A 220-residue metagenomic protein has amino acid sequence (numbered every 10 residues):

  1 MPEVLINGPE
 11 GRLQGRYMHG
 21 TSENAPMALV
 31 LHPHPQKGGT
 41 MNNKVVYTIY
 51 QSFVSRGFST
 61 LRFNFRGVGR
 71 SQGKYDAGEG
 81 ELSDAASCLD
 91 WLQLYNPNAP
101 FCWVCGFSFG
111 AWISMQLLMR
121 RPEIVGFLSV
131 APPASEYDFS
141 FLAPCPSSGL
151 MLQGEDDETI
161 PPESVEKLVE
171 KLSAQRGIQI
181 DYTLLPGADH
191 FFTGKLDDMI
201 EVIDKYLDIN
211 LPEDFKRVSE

Functional and structural regions predicted by a protein language model:
M1-E23: N-terminal cap/lid segment of alpha/beta-hydrolase-fold proteins
T21-R62: Short, surface-exposed "cap/lid" segments of acyl-processing enzymes
Y75-N96: Alpha/beta-hydrolase active-site loop
N96-F107: Alpha/beta-hydrolase fold nucleophile elbow
G106-S114: Gly/Ala-rich beta-loop-alpha elbow adjacent to hydrolase catalytic centers
C145, L150-Q153, D157: Short beta-strand/loop motif that positions the catalytic acidic residue of the alpha/beta-hydrolase fold
D156-I160, H190-F191: Acidic catalytic loop of the alpha/beta-hydrolase fold
P161-K171: Short alpha-helix in the alpha/beta-hydrolase fold that links the catalytic acid
